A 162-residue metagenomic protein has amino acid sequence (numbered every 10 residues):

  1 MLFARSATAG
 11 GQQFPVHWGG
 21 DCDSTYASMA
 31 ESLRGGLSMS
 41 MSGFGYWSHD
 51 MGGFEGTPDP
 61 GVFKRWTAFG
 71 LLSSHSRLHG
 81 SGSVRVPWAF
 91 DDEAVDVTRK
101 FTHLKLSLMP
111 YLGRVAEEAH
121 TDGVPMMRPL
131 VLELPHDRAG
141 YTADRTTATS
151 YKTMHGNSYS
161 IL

Functional and structural regions predicted by a protein language model:
M1-L162: Catalytic-domain carbohydrate-binding cleft regions of carbohydrate-active enzymes
